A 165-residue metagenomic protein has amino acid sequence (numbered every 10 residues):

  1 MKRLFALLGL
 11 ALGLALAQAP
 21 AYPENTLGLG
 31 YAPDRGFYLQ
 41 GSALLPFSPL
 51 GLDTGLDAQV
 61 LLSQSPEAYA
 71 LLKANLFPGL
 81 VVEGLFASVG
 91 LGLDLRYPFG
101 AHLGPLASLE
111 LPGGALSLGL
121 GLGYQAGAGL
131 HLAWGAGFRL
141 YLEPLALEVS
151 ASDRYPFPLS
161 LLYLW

Functional and structural regions predicted by a protein language model:
M1-E24: Cleavable N-terminal export/targeting peptides
L16-Q64: Short glycine/proline- and aromatic-enriched beta-strand/turn motifs that initiate or cap beta-hairpins
Y22-E24, G36, F47-D53, V82-S88 (+3 more regions): Strand-connecting loop/turn motifs
N25, F37-G41, A68-P78, A101-A107 (+2 more regions): Hydrophobic, lipid-facing positions within transmembrane beta-strands of outer-membrane proteins
N25-L29, G41, T54-A58, V89-L93 (+4 more regions): Membrane-embedded beta-strand positions of outer-membrane beta-barrel proteins
L50-A115: Gram-negative (and chloroplast) outer-membrane scaffold detector with strong preference for beta-barrel transmembrane
G119-R139, L145: Outer membrane beta-barrel transmembrane domains
F138-L142, D153-W165: Outer-membrane beta-barrel "beta-signal"
